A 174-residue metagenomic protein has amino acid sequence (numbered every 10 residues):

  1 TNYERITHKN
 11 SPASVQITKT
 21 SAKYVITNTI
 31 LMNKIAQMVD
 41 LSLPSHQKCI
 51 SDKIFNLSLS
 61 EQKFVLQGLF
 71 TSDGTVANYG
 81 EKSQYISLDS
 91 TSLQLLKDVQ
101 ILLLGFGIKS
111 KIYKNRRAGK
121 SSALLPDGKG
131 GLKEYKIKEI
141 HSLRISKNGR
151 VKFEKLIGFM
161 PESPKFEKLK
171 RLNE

Functional and structural regions predicted by a protein language model:
T1-E174: Internal intein/HINT superfamily modules and their associated LAGLIDADG
